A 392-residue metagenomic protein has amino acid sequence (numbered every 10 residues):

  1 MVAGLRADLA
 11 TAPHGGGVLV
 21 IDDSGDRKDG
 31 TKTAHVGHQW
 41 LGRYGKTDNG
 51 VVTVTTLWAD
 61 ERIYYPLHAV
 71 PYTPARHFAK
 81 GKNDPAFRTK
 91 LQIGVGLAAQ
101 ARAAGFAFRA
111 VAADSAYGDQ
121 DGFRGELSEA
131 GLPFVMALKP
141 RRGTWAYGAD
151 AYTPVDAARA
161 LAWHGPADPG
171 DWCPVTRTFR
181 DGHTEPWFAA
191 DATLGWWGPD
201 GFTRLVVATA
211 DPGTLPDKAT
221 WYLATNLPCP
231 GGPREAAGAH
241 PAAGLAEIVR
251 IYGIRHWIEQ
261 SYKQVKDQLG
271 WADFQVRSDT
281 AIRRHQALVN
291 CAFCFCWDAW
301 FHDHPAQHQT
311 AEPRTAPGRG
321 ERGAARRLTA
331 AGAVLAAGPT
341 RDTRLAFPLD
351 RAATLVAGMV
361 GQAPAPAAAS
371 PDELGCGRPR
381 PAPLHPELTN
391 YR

Functional and structural regions predicted by a protein language model:
M1-A112, A116-G143, D150-A151, A160-W163 (+5 more regions): Conserved, well-structured functional cores that handle cations and Mg-NTP chemistry
G25, Y117, W163-A167, A242-V276: Short amphipathic alpha-helical "interface-anchor" segments enriched in bulky aromatics
V52, W257, A287-N290: Catalytic-loop motifs flanking and including active-site residues across diverse enzymes
T56, L223, C291: A residue-level signal for conserved active-site and pocket-lining positions in enzyme catalytic cores
R62-A79, N83, F87, V135-P140 (+4 more regions): An anionic, glycine-rich sequence signature occurring as long contiguous blocks
A107, W257-Y262, F274, W297-P305 (+2 more regions): Intrinsically disordered or highly flexible coil/loop and linker segments, enriched in small and charged/polar residues
L227, Y252-R255, V265, A292-A299: Generic structural signal for hydrophobic core residues of well-folded globular domains
W271-R341: Basic, amphipathic alpha-helical segments enriched in Lys/Arg and hydrophobic/aromatic residues
